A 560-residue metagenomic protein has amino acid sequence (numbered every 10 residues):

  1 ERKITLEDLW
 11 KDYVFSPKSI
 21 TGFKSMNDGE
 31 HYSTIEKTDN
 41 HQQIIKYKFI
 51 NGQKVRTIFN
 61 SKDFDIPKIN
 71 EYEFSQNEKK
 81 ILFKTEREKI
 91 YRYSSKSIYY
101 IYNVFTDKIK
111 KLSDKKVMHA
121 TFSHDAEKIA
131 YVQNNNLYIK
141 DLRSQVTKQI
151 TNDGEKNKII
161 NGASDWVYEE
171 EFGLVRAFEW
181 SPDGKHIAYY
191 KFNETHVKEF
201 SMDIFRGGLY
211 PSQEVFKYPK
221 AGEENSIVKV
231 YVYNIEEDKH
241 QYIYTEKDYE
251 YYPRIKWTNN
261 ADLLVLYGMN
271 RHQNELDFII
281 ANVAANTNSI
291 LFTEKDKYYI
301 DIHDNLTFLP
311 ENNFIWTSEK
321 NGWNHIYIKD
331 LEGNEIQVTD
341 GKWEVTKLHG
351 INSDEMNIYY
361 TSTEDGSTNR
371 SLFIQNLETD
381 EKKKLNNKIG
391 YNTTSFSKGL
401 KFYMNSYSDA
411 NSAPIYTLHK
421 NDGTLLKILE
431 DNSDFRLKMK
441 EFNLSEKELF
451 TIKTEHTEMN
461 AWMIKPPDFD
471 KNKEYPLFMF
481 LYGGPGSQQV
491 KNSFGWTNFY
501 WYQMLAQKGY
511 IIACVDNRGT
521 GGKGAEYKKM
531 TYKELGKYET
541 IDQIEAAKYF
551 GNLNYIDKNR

Functional and structural regions predicted by a protein language model:
R2-K18, E237-Y244: A short helix->beta-strand "capping" segment at the edge of beta-propeller domains
L6, G52-V55, E86-Y91, S95-I98 (+4 more regions): Predominantly five- to eight-bladed beta-propeller fold
F15-I35, D63-I81, Y99, D114-V132 (+11 more regions): Conserved beta-propeller blade repeats
T34-K62: Beta-propeller domains
N40-K46, Y91-I98, N134-Y138, V197-M202 (+5 more regions): Structural motif
F49-G52, N103-D107, L142-Q145, N234-D238 (+4 more regions): Short loop/turn segments that connect beta-strands within beta-propeller blades
K54-N60, K110-S113, T147-E155, Q241-Y244 (+4 more regions): Beta-propeller fold detector
E199, A261, Y267, T393-R560: Serine-hydrolase catalytic core recognition
